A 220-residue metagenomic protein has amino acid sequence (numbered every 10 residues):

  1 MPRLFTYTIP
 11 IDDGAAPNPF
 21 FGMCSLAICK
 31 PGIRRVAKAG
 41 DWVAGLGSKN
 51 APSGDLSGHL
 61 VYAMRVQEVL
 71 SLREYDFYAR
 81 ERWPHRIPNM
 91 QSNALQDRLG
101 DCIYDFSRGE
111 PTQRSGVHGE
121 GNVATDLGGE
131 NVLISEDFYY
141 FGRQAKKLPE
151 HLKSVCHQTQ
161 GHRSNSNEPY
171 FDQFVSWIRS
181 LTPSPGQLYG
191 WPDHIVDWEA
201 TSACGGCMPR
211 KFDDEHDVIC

Functional and structural regions predicted by a protein language model:
M1-K38, L188-T201, G205-F212, D217-C220: Compositionally biased, charged N-terminal/linker segments
R3, L60-Y62, E136: Residues that flank catalytic or metal-binding motifs in active/ligand-binding sites
I11-A15, K49, Q67-L72, K146: Short loop/turn segments at secondary-structure transitions that flank enzyme active sites
A39-V43: Loop/turn positions that initiate beta-strands
A44-G45, A63: A structural signal for short, well-ordered beta-strand segments and their strand-loop junctions that often border
G47-G54: Short, charged beta-turn/beta-strand-edge "cap" motif at the junction between a beta-strand and an adjacent loop
G58-V69: Short beta-strand-centered aromatic/proline hotspots
L72-C220: Contiguous surface segments at macromolecular interaction interfaces
